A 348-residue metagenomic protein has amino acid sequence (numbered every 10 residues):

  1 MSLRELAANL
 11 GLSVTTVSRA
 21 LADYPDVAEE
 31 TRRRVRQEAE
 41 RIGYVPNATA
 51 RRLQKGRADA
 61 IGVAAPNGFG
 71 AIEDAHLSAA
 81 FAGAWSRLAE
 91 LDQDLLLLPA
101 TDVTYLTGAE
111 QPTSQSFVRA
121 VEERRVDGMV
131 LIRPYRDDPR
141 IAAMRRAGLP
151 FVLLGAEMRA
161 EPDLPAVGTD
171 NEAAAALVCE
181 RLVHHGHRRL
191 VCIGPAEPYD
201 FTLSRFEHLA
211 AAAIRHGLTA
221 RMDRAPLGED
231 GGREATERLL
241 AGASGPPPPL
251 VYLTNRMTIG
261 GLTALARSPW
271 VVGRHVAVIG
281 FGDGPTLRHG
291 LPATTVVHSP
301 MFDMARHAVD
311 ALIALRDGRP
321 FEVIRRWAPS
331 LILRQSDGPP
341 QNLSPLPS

Functional and structural regions predicted by a protein language model:
M1-D59, S344-S348: N-terminal helix-turn-helix DNA-binding module of bacterial transcription factors
V45-Q115, I214: Amphipathic helical "hinge" segments at domain boundaries
A75-E90, A174-L177, E197-T219, G231 (+2 more regions): Short, solvent-exposed amphipathic alpha-helices that sit in or adjacent to ligand/effector-binding or catalytic
R125-I132, V191-I193, D223, S244-N255 (+1 more regions): Periplasmic-binding protein-like
I132-A176, R256, G282-T294: Flexible loop/hinge segments that line or gate small-molecule binding clefts
V167-I193, E229-L239, T258, S299-D317: Hydrophobic alpha-helical segments within soluble ligand-binding/sensing domains
V178-L218, M222, F321-G338: An alpha-beta-alpha
A241-S348: Flexible loop/turn connectors
